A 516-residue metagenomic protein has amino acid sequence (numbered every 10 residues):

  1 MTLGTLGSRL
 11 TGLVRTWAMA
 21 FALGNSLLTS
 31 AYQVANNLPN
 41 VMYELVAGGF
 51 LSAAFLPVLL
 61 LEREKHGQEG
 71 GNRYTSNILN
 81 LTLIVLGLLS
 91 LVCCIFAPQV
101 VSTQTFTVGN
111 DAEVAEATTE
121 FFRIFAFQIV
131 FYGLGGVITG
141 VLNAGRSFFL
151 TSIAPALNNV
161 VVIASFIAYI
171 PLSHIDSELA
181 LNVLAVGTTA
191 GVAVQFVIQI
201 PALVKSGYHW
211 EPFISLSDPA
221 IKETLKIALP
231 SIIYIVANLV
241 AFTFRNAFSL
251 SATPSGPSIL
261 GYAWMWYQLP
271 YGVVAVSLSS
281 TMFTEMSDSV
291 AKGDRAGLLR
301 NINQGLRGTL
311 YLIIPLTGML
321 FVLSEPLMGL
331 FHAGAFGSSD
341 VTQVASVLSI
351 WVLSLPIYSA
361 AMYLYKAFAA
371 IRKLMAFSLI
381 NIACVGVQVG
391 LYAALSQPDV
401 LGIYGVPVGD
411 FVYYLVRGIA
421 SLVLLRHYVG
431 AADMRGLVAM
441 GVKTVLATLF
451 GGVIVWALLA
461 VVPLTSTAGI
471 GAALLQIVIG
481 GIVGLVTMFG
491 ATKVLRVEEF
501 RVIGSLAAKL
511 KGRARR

Functional and structural regions predicted by a protein language model:
M1-R516: Membrane-embedded alpha-helical bundles of multi-pass transporters/translocases, especially carrier/permease families
